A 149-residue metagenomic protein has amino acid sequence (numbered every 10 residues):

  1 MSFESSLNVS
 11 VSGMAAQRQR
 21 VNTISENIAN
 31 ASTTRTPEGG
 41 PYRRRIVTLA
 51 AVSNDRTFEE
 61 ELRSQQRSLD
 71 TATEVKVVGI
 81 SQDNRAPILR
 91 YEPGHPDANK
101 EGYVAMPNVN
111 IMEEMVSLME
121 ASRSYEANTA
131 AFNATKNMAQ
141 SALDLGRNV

Functional and structural regions predicted by a protein language model:
M1-V149: Amphipathic alpha-helical polymerization modules
